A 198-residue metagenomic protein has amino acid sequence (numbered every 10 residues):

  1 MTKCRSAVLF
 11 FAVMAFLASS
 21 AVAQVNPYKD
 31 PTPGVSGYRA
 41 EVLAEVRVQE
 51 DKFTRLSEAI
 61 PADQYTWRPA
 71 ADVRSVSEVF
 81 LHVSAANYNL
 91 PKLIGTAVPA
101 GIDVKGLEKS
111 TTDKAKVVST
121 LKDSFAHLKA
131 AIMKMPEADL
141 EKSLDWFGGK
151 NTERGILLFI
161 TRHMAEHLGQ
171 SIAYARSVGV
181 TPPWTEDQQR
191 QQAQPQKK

Functional and structural regions predicted by a protein language model:
M1-C4: N-terminal secretory signal peptides that target proteins for export/translocation
V8-S20: Bacterial N-terminal signal peptides
A23-T32: Cleaved targeting-peptide boundary
V25, L43-T54, Q64-K105, D145-K198: Short, contiguous alpha-helical
K52-R55, A59, D123, H127-A131 (+1 more regions): Solvent-exposed, charged/polar functional surfaces in cytosolic regulatory/catalytic domains
P61-Y65, G95, M133, E137-L140: Short, flexible helix-adjacent loops and helix caps
K109-D145, N151-A165: Acidic/histidine-rich alpha-helical segments that form the ligand environment of transition-metal centers
